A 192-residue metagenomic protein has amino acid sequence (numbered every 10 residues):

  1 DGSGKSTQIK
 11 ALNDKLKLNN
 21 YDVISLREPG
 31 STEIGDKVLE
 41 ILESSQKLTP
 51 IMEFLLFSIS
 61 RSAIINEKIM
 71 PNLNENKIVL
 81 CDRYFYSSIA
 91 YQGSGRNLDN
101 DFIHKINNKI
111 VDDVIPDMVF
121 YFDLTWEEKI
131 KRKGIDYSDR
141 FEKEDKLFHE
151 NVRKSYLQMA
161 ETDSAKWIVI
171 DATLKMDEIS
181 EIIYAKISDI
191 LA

Functional and structural regions predicted by a protein language model:
G2: Walker A (P-loop) phosphate-binding loop of P-loop NTPases
K5: Conserved lysine of the Walker
Q8: Hydrophobic positions on the alpha1 helix immediately C-terminal to the Walker A/P-loop
A11-N13, E127-A192: NTP-dependent small-molecule kinase module
K17: Conserved phosphoryl-transfer catalytic core
Y21-V111: ATP-dependent small-molecule kinase phosphotransfer cores that center on conserved nucleotide phosphate-binding segments
L26, L80, M118-F120, I168-I170: Hydrophobic/aromatic beta-strand patches that form the interior of the parallel beta-sheet core in alpha/beta enzyme
R83, S88-K154: A glycine- and Lys/Arg-enriched "phosphate-lid" helix/loop adjacent to the NTP-binding pocket of small-molecule kinases
